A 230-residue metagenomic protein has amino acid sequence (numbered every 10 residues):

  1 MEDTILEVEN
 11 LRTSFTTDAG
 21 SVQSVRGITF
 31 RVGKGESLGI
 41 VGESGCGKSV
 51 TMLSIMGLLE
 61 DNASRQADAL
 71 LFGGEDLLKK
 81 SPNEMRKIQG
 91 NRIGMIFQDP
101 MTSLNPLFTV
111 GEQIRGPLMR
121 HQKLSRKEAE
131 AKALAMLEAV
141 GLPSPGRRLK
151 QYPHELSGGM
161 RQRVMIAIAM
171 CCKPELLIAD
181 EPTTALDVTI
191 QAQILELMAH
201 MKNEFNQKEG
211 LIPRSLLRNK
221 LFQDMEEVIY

Functional and structural regions predicted by a protein language model:
E2-I5, S14-G27, L58-S64, S81-E84 (+2 more regions): A short, flexible loop at the N-terminus of ABC-type nucleotide-binding domains that lies
R65-D76: Conserved ABC transporter NBD signature motif
D76, E128-R147, H200: Conserved ABC ATPase "signature" region
L77-G94, E112, R120: ABC ATPase NBD coupling module
Q151-L156, M160: Conserved ABC ATPase signature
C171-E175: A short, proline-enriched helix->beta-strand linker immediately N-terminal to the Walker B motif in ABC-type P-loop
A192-N206: Helical segment within the ABC ATPase nucleotide-binding domain
